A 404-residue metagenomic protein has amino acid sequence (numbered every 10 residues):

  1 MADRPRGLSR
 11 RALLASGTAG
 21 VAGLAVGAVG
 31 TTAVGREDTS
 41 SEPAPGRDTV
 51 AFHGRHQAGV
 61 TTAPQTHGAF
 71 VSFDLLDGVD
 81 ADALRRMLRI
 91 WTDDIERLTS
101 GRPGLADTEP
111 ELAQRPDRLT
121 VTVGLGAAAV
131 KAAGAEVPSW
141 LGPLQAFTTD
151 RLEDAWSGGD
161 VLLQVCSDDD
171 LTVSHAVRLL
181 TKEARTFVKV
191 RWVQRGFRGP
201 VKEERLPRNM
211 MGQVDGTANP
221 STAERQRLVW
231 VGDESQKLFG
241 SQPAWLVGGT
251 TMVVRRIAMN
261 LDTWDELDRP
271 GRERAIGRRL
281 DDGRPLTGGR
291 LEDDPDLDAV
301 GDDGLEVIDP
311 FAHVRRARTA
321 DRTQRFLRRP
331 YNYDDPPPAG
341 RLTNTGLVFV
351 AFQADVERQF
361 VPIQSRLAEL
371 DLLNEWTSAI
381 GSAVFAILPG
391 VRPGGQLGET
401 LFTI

Functional and structural regions predicted by a protein language model:
M1-P5: Actinobacteria-biased recognition of intrinsically disordered, low-complexity terminal regions
G7, A12-T32, D38-I404: Long, histidine/aromatic-enriched segments associated with O2/redox biology
